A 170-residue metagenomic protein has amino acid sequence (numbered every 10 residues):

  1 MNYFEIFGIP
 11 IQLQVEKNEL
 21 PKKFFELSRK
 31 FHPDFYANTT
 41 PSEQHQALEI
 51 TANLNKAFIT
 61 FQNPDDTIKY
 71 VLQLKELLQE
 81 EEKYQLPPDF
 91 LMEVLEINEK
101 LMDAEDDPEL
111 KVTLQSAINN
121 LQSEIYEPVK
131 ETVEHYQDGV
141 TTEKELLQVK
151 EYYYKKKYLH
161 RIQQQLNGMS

Functional and structural regions predicted by a protein language model:
M1-S170: C-terminal accessory/regulatory regions appended to core domains
